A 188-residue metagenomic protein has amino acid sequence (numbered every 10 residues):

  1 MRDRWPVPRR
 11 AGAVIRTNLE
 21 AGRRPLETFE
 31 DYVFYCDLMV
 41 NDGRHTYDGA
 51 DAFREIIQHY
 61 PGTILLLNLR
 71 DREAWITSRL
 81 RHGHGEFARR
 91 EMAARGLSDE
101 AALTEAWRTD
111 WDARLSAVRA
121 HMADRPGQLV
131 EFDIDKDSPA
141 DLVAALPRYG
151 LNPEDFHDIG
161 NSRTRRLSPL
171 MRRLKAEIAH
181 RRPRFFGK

Functional and structural regions predicted by a protein language model:
M1-W5, R89, G150-H157: Short hydrophobic/aromatic-enriched beta-strand-loop microsegments
M1-Y32, L38, R165, M171-H180 (+2 more regions): PAPS-dependent sulfotransferase catalytic core
R2-D3, F34-D37, I64-L69, V130-D133 (+1 more regions): A structural signal for short, well-ordered beta-strand segments and their strand-loop junctions that often border
L19-G22, T46-R54, R108-S116: Well-ordered, non-membrane alpha-helical segments in soluble/globular domains
L26, I56-Q58, R119-A123: N-terminal cationic-hydrophobic initiation segments that often serve targeting/anchoring roles
T28-I57, N68: Glycine-rich phosphate-binding loop used to anchor ATP phosphates in small-molecule kinases, encompassing both
A50-T109, Q128, A140-A144: PAPS-dependent sulfotransferase catalytic domain
S98-K188: PAPS-dependent sulfotransferases, especially Golgi type II membrane carbohydrate sulfotransferases
